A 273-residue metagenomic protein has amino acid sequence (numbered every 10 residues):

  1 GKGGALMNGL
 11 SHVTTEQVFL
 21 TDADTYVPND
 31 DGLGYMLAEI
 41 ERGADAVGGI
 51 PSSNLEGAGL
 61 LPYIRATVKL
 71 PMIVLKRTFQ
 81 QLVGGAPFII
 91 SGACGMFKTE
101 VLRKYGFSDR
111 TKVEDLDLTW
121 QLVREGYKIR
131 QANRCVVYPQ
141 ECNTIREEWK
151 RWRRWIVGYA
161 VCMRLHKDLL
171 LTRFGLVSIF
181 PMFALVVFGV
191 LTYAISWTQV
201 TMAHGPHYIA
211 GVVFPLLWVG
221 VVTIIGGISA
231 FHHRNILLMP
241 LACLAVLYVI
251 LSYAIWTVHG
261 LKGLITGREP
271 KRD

Functional and structural regions predicted by a protein language model:
G1-G4, Y26, T111-K112: A short, glycine-/small-residue-rich helix N-cap motif at loop->alpha-helix starts within glycosyltransferase
G3-A5, T15-E16, D31-Y105, D109 (+3 more regions): Long helical/loop segments within the catalytic core of UDP-sugar-dependent glycosyltransferases, especially the large
E16-Y26: Short beta-strand-to-loop acidic/aromatic patch adjacent to the donor-nucleotide binding site
V68-V74, W149-L170, T223-I225, I255-G260: Catalytic core of nucleotide-sugar-dependent glycosyltransferases
K112-L118: Acidic donor-binding loop at a coil-to-helix junction in glycosyltransferase catalytic cores that engages
T119-V137: Catalytic donor-sugar/metal-binding loop of nucleotide-sugar-dependent glycosyltransferases
N133-E148: Active-site donor/metal-binding and catalytic loop motifs of nucleotide-sugar-dependent glycosylation enzymes
A184-T266: Membrane-embedded multi-pass helical conduit in multi-pass membrane proteins, especially envelope-biosynthetic
